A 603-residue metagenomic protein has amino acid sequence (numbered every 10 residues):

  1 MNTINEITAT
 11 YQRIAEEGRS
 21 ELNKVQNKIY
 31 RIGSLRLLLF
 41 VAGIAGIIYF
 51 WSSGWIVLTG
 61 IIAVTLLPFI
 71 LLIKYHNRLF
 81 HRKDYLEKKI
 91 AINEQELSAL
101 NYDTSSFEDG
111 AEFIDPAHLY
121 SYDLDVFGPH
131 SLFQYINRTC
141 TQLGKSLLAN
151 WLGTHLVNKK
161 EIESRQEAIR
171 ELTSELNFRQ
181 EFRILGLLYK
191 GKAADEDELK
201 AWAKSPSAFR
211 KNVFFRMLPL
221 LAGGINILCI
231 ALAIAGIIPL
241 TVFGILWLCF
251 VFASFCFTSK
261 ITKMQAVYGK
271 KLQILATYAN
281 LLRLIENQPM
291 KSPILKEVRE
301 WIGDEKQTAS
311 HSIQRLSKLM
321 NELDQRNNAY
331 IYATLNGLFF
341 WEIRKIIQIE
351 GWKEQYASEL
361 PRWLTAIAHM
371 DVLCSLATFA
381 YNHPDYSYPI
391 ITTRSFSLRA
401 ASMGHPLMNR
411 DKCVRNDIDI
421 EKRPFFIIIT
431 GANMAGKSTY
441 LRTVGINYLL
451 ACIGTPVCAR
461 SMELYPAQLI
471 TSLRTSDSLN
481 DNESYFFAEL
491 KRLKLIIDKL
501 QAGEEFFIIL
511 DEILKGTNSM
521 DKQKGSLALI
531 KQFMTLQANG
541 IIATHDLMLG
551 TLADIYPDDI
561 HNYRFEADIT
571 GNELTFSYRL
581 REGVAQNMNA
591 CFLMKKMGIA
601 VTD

Functional and structural regions predicted by a protein language model:
M1-A432, T439-L469, K491-R492: Alpha-helical coupling/stalk and coiled-coil linker elements that connect catalytic or binding modules and transmit
L376, N382-D603: ATPase nucleotide-binding head domains, primarily ABC-like/P-loop NTPase cores
